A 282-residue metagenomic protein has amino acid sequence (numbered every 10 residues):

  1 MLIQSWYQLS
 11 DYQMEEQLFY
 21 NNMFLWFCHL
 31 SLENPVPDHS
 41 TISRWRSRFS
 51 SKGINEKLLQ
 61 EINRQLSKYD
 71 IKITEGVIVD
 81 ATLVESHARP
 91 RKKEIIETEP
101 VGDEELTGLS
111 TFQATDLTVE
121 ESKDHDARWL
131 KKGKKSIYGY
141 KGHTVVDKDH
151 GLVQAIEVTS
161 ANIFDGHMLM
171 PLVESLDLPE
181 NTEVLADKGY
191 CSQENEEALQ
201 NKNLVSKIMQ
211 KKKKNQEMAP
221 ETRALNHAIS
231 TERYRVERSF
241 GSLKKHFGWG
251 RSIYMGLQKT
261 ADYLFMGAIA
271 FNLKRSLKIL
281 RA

Functional and structural regions predicted by a protein language model:
M1-Q8: Alpha-helical support elements that line or immediately flank enzyme active sites and cofactor-binding pockets
I3, A155, G250-S252: Glycine- and acidic
Y12, E16-F19, C28-L30, P37-K202 (+1 more regions): Polybasic low-complexity intrinsically disordered regions
M23-S43, S206-I208, K214-E221: Phosphate-backbone recognition surface of nucleic-acid-processing proteins
E183, K188-Q258, F265: Helix-centered, glycine/charged polyanion-binding patches within enzymatic domains that contact phosphate-containing
L280-A282: Intrinsically disordered, low-complexity and often Lys/Arg-enriched segments
